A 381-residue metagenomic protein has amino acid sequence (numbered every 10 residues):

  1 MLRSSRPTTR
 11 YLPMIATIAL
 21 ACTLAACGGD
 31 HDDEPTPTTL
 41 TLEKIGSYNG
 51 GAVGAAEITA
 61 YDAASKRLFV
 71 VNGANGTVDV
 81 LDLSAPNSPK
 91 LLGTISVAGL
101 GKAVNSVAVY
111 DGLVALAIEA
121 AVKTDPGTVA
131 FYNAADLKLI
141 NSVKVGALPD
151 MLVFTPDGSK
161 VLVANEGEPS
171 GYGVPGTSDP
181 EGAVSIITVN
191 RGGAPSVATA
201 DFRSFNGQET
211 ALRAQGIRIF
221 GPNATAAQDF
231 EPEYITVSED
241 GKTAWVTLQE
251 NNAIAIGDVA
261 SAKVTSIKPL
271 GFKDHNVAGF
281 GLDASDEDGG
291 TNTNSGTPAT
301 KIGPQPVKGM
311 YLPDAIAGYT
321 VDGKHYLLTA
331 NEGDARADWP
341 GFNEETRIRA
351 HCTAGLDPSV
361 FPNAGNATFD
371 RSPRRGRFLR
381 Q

Functional and structural regions predicted by a protein language model:
L2-I15: Bacterial N-terminal signal peptides that target proteins for export
M14-T17, R347: Generic short N-terminal amphipathic or hydrophobic helices
L20-A21, E345: Residue-level signal for mature regions of secreted extracellular proteins and peptides
C22-A26: C-terminal motif of bacterial Sec signal peptides marking the signal peptidase cleavage site
G29: Short, conserved catalytic or interaction motifs in soluble domains
D32-Q381: Beta-sheet-rich non-transmembrane sensory/scaffold domains
